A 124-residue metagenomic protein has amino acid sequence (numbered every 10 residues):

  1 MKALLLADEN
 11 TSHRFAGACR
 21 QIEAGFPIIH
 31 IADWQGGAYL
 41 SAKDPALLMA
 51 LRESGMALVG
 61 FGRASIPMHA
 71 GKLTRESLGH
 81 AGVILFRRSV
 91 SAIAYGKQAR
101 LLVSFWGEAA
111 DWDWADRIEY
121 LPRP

Functional and structural regions predicted by a protein language model:
M1, R52-S54, G79: Residue-level preference for short coil/turn positions at secondary-structure junctions
A3-Q35, P45, A70-P124: Acidic, PIN/NYN-like endoribonuclease modules and their adjacent C-terminal/linker elements
D44, L51-R52, M56-L73: Acidic, metal-binding active-site segment of PIN/NYN-like and related structure-specific nucleases
A50-G55, V103-G107: A general structural signal for short secondary-structure boundary/capping elements
